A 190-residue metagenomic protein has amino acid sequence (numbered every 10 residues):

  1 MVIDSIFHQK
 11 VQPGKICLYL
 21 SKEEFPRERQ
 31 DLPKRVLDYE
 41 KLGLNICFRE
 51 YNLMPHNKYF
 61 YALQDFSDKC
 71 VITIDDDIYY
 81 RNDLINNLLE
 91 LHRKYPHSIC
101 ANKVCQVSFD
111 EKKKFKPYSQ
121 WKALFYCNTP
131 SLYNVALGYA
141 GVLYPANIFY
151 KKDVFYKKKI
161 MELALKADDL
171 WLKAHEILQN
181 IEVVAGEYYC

Functional and structural regions predicted by a protein language model:
V2-G14, K22-E23, D38: Short, acidic, metal-binding catalytic loop of nucleotide-sugar glycosyltransferases
G14-R27, C47-R49: Short beta-strand/loop segment that forms part of the nucleotide-sugar
E50-N57, K166: A short, glycine-/small-residue-rich helix N-cap motif at loop->alpha-helix starts within glycosyltransferase
Y59-C70: Active-site nucleotide-sugar/metal-binding loop of Leloir-type enzymes
A62-L63, Y79-K158: Conserved catalytic core of nucleotide-sugar-dependent glycosyltransferases
D68-Y79: Short beta-strand-to-loop acidic/aromatic patch adjacent to the donor-nucleotide binding site
K103, V183-C190: Catalytic beta-strand/loop signature of glycosyltransferases that borders the donor
A164-W171: Acidic donor-binding loop at a coil-to-helix junction in glycosyltransferase catalytic cores that engages
